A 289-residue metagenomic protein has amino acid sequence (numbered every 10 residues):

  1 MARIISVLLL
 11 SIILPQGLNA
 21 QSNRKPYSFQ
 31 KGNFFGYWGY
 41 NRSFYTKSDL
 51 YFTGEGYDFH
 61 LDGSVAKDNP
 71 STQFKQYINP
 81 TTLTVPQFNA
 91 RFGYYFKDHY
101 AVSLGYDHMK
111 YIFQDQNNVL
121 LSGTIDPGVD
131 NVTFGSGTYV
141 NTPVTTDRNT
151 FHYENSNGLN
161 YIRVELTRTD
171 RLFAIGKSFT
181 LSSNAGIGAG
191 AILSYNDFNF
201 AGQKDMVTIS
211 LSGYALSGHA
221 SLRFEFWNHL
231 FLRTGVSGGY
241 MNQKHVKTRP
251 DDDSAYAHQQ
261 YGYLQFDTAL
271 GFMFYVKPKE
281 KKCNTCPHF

Functional and structural regions predicted by a protein language model:
I4-I13: Sec-dependent N-terminal signal peptides
Q21-Y94, S194, Q265-F289: Short glycine/proline- and aromatic-enriched beta-strand/turn motifs that initiate or cap beta-hairpins
N23-R24, K75-I78, R148-E154, F200-I209 (+1 more regions): Extracellular loop and loop/strand-boundary signature of outer-membrane beta-barrel proteins
Q30-F34, T84-F88, S156-I162, L181 (+2 more regions): Residues that define the transmembrane beta-barrel architecture of outer-membrane proteins
Q30-G32, R91-F198, G271-Y275: Gram-negative (and chloroplast) outer-membrane scaffold detector with strong preference for beta-barrel transmembrane
Y37-G63, D107-G123, S237-K244: Short, solvent-exposed beta-strand-terminating loops
S48-Y51, Y57, S221, E225-F289: Predominantly the C-terminal beta-signal and adjacent terminal strand-loop region of outer-membrane beta-barrel
F52-D58, D115-G128, F198-V207, R249-Y256: Flexible, surface-exposed loop regions and adjacent strand-edge segments of Gram-negative outer-membrane beta-barrel
